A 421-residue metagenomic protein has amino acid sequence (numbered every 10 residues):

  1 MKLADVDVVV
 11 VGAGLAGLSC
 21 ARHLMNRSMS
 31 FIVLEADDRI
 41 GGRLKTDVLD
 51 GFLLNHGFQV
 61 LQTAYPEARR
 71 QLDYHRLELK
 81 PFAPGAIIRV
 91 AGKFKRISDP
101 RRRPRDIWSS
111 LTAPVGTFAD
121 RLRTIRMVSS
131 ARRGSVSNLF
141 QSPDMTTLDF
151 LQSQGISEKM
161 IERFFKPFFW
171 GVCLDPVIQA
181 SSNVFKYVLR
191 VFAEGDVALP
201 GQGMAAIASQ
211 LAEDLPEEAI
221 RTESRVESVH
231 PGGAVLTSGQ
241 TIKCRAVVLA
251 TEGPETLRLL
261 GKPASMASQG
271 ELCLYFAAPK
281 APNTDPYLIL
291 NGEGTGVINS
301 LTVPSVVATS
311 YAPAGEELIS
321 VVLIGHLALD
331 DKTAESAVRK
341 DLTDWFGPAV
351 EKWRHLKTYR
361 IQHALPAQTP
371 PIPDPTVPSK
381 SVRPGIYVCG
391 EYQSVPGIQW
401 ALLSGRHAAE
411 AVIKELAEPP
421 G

Functional and structural regions predicted by a protein language model:
L3, E227-S336, D344-W345: Mid-domain catalytic core of redox enzymes that form a hydrophobic substrate pocket/lid adjacent to a catalytic redox
V6-V33, I413: N-terminal Rossmann-like FAD-binding beta1-loop-alpha1 element of flavoenzymes
M25-L49: Glycine-rich FAD pyrophosphate-binding loop
K45-T63, I125-L139: Glycine-rich active-site loop/strand segments that organize a redox cofactor
Q59-P66, S142-P143, Q154, R190-A212 (+1 more regions): Short beta-strand to alpha-helix junction loop
A68-R69, D73, E78-I178, A193-E194: Mobile amphipathic helical/loop "lid" adjacent to a hydrophobic cofactor/ligand pocket
F185-G233, I242: Helical element adjacent to the flavin cofactor pocket in flavoenzyme catalytic cores
T309-G421: Conserved flavin/dinucleotide-binding core of flavoenzymes
